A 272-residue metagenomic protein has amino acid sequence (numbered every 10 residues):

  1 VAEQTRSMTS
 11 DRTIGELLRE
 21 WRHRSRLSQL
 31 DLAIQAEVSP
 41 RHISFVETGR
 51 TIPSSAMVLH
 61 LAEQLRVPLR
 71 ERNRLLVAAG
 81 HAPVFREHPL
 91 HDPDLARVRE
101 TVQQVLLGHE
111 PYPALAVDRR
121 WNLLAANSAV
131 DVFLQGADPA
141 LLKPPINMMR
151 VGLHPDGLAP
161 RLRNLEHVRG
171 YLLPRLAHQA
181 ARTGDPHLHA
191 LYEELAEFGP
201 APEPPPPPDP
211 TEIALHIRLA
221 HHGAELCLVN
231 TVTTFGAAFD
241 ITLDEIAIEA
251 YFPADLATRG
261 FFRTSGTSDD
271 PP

Functional and structural regions predicted by a protein language model:
V1-S25: A short, Lys/Arg-rich alpha-helix, primarily the initiator
H23, I34, E63: Alpha-helical residues within the helix-turn-helix
R26-S44: Short alpha-helical DNA-recognition segment
D31, H42, I52, E71-R74: Residues in the helix-turn-helix
G49-A62: Short, basic-rich loop-to-helix N-cap that marks the start of a DNA-contacting helix
N73-Q103: Short, charged recognition helix plus adjacent turn of helix-turn-helix-like nucleic-acid-binding domains
D94-L95, Q103-P113, V117-D118, L124-D270: Hydrophobic protein-protein interaction segments
